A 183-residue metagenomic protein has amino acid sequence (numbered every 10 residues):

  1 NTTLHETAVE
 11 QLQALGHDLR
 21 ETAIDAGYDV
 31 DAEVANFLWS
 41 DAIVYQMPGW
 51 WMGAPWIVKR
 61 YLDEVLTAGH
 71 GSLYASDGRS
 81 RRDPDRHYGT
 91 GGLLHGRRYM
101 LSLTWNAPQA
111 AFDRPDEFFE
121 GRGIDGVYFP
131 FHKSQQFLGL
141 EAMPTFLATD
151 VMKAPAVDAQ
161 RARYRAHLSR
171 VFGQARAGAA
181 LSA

Functional and structural regions predicted by a protein language model:
N1-G16, Y164-H167, Q174: N-terminal beta1-alpha1 ligand-phosphate binding loop
T3, D41-Y45, V65-H70, D158-S169: Short, structured secondary-structure boundary patches
Q11-H17, R97, S134-M143: A structural motif corresponding to the C-terminal end of an alpha-helix and its immediate exit/capping segment
L15-Y28, F146-T149: A short beta-strand-loop structural module common to alpha/beta enzyme folds
G27-A35, K153-Q160: Structural motif
D31-F131: Helix-loop-strand module that forms the ligand-binding subsite of alpha/beta enzymes
F118-A183: Glycine-rich phosphate/pyrophosphate-binding loop and the adjoining helix
